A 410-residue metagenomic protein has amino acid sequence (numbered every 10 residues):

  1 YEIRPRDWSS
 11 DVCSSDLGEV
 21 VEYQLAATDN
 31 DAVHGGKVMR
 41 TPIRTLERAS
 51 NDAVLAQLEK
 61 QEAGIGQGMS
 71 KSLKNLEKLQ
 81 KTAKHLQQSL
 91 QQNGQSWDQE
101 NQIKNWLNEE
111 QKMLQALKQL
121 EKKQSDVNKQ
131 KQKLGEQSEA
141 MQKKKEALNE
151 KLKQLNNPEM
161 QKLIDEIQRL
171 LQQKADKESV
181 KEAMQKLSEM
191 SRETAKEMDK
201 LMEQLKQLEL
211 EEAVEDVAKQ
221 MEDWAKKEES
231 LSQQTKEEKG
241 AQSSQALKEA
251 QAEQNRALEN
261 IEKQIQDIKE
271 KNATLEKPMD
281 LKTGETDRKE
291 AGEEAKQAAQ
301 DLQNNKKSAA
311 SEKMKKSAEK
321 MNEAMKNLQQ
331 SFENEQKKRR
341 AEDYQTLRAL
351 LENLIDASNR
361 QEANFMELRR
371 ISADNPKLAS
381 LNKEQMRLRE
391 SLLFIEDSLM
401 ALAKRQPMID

Functional and structural regions predicted by a protein language model:
Y1-D7: Short, exposed "boundary/linker" segments that immediately precede the start of a downstream structural module
S9-D410: Extracytoplasmic/secretory ectodomains and luminal regions
